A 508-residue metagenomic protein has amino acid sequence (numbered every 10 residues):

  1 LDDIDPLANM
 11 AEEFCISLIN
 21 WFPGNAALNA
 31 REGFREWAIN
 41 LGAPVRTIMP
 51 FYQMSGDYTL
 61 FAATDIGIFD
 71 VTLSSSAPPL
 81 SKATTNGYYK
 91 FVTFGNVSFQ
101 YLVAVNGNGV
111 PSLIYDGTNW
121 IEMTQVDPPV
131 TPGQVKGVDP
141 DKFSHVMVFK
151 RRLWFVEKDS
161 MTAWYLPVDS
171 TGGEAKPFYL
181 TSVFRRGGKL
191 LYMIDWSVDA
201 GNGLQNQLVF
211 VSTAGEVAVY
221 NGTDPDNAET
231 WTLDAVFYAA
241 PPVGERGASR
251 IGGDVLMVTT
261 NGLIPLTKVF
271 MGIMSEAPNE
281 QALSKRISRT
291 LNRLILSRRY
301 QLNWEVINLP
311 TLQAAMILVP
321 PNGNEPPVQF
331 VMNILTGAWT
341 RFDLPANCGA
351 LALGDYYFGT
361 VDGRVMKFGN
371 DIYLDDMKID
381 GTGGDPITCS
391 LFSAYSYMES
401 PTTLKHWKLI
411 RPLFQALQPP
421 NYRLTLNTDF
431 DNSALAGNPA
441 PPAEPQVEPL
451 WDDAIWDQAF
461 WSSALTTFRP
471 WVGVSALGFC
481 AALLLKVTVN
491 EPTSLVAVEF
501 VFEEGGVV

Functional and structural regions predicted by a protein language model:
L1-L102, Y238-D254, T260-V508: Beta-sheet repeat architectures centered on beta-propellers
E32-V45, S76-Y89, W120-R151, F155-N303 (+1 more regions): Beta-propeller and closely related beta-pinwheel folds
A62, L113-I114: Short aromatic-centered micro-motifs
D65, N96, V105-G109, G117 (+1 more regions): Beta-hairpin (beta-strand-turn-beta-strand) motif
G67, V110-P111, T162, E216 (+2 more regions): A conserved positional marker within WD40/Gbeta-like beta-propeller blades
V71, I114-Y115: A general beta-strand register signal
Q100-Y101, V105, V219-Y220: Short, solvent-exposed linear motifs at loop/edge-of-secondary-structure regions
T118, V168-S170, K367, I372-Y373: Short, glycine/charged-enriched secondary-structure capping and boundary segments
